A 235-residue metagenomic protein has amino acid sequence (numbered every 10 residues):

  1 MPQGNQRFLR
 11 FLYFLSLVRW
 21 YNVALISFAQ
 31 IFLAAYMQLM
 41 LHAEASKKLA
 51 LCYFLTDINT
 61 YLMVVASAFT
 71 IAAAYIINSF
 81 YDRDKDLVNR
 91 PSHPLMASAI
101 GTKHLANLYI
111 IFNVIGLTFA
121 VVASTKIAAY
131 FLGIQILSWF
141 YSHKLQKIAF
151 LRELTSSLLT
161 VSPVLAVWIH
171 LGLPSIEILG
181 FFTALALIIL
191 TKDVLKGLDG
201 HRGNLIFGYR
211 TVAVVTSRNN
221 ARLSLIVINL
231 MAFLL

Functional and structural regions predicted by a protein language model:
M1-L235: Multi-pass alpha-helical membrane architecture of UbiA-family and related isoprenoid/lipid prenyltransferases
